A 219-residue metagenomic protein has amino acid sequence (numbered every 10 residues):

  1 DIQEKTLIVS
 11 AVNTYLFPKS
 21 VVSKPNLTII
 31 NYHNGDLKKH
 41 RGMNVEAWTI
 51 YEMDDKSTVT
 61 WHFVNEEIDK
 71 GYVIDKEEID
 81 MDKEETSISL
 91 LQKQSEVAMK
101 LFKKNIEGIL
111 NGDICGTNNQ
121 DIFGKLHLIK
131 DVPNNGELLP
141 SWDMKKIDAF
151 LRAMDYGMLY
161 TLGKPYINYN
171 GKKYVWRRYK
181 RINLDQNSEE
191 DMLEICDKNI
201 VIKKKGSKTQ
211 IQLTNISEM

Functional and structural regions predicted by a protein language model:
I2-E66, I147: Alpha-helical oligomerization interface recognition
I2-K5, K76-E77, M192: Short, surface-exposed amphipathic charged segments that create phosphate/polyanion-binding patches used for binding
S23-L27, M43-Y51, F63-V73, Q94-L101 (+2 more regions): Low-complexity, flexible helical/coil segments
I29, W48-Y51, E78-D82, Q92-E96 (+4 more regions): Short, low-complexity, polar/charged sequence segments that are solvent-exposed and flexible
Y32-D36, D55-S57, E85-I88, G163-P165 (+1 more regions): Glycine-rich loops and low-complexity Gly/Arg-rich segments that provide flexible linkers or classic glycine-based
H62, E66-K180: Active-site-proximal loop/hinge segments within enzyme catalytic domains
D148-M219: C-terminal active-site/capping subdomain that shapes the small-molecule cofactor and substrate pocket of enzyme
